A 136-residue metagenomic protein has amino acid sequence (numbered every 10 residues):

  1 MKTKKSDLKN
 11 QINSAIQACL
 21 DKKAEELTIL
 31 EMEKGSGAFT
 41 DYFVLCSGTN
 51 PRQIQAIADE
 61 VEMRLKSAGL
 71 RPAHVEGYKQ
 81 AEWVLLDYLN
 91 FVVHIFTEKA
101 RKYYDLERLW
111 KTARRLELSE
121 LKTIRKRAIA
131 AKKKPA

Functional and structural regions predicted by a protein language model:
M1-F39, G48-D59, M63-V84, E98-K99 (+1 more regions): Polybasic/polar functional segments that serve as interface/processing modules
L86-Y88: Active-site beta-strand termini and strand-to-loop segments that position acidic
Y104-R108: Short, charged, solvent-exposed linker or helix-capping segments at domain edges/interfaces that act as flexible hinges
